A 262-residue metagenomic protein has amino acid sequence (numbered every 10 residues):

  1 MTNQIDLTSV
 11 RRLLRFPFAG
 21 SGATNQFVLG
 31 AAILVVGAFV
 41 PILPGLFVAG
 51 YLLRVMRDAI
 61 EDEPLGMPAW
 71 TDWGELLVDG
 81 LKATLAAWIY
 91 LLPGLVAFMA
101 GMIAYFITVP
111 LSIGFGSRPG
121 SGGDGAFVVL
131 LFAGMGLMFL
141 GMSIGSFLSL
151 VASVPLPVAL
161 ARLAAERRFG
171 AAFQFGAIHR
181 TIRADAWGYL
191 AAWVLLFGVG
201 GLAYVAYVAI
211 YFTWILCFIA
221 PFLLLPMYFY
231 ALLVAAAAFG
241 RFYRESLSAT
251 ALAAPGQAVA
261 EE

Functional and structural regions predicted by a protein language model:
M1-A32, G50-I89, V158-L196, A231-E262: Membrane-interface extramembranous regions at the lipid-water interface
T2, V10-R15, Q26-V35, I42-P64 (+2 more regions): Short, small/hydrophobic-residue-rich motifs at membrane-helix boundaries and re-entrant hairpins of integral membrane
V35-E61, I103, L130-A172, W193 (+1 more regions): Selective recognition of hydrophobic, aromatic-rich stretches within alpha-helical transmembrane segments of polytopic
K82-P110, L196-I215, A253-E262: Alpha-helical membrane-embedding segments and immediately adjacent membrane-interface amphipathic helices
